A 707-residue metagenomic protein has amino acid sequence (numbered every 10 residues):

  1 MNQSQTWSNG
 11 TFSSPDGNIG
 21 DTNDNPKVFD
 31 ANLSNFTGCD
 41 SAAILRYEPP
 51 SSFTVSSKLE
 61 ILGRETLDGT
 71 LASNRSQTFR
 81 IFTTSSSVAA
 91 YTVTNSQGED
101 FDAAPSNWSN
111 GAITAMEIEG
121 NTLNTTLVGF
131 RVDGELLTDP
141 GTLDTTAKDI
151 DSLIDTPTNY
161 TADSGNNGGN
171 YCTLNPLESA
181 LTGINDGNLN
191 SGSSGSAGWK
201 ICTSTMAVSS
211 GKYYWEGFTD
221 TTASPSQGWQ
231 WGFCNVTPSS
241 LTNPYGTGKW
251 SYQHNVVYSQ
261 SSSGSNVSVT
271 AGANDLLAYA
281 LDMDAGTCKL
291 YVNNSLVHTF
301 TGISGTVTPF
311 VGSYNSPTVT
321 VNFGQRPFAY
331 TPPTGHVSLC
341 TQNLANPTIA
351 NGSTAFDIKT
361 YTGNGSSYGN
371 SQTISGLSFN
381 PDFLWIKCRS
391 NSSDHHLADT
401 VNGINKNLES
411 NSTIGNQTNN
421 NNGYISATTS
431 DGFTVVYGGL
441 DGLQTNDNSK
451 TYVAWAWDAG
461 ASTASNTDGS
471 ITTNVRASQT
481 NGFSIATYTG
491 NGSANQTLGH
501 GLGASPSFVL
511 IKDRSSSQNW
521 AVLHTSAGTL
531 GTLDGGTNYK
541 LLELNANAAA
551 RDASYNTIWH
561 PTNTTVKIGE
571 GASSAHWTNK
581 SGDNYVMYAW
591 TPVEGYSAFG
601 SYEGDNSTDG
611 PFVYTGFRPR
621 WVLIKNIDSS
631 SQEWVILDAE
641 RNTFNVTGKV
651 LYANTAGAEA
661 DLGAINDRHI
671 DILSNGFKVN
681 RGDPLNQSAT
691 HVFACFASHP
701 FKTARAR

Functional and structural regions predicted by a protein language model:
M1-N2, T6, T11-S13, V55 (+7 more regions): Extracellular low-complexity Ser/Thr/Asn/Gly-rich intrinsically disordered segments
M1-P50, L67-S73, N95-S96, L174-S179 (+2 more regions): Disordered, acidic Ser/Thr/Pro-rich linker "stalks" and the adjacent N-terminal cap of the next globular domain
W7-F12, L45-P49, L59-I61, F79-I81 (+11 more regions): Hydrophobic beta-strand residues in large extracellular and virion-surface proteins
G10, P15, S57-L62, M116 (+6 more regions): Generic beta-strand hydrophobic packing signal
N23-A89, D102-T138: Aromatic, loop-rich ligand-recognition surfaces of beta-strand-rich domains
S87-A89, S96, L296: Residue-level detector of beta-propeller blades
T94-A115, G120-T122, G369-G376, D609-V613: Beta-sandwich interaction modules
T138-K212, F218-S224, V236-R707: Surface-exposed molecular-recognition determinants
